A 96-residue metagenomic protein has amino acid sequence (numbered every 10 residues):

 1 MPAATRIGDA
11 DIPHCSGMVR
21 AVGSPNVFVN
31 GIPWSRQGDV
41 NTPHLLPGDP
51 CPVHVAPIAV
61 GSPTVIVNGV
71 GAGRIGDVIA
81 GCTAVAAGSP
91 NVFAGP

Functional and structural regions predicted by a protein language model:
P2-P96: Intrinsically disordered, low-complexity proline/glycine-rich segments
